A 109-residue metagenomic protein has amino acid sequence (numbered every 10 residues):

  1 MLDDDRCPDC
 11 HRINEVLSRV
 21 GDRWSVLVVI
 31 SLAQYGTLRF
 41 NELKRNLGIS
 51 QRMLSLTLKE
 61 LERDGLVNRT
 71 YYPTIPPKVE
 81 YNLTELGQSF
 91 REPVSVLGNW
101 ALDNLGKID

Functional and structural regions predicted by a protein language model:
M1-D4: Long, low-complexity, charged/polar intrinsically disordered regions in eukaryotic proteins
C7, H11-M53, E80: N-terminal helix-turn-helix DNA-binding core of bacterial DNA-binding proteins
I30, D64, P93-L105: Alpha-helical linker/hinge and terminal dimerization helices associated with HTH transcriptional regulators
R45, E62-R63: Alpha-helical residues within the helix-turn-helix
L54, E60-L61: Basic amphipathic alpha-helical segments that dock to polyanions
P73-V96: Basic, amphipathic "hinge/linker" alpha-helix immediately C-terminal to the N-terminal HTH DNA-binding motif
